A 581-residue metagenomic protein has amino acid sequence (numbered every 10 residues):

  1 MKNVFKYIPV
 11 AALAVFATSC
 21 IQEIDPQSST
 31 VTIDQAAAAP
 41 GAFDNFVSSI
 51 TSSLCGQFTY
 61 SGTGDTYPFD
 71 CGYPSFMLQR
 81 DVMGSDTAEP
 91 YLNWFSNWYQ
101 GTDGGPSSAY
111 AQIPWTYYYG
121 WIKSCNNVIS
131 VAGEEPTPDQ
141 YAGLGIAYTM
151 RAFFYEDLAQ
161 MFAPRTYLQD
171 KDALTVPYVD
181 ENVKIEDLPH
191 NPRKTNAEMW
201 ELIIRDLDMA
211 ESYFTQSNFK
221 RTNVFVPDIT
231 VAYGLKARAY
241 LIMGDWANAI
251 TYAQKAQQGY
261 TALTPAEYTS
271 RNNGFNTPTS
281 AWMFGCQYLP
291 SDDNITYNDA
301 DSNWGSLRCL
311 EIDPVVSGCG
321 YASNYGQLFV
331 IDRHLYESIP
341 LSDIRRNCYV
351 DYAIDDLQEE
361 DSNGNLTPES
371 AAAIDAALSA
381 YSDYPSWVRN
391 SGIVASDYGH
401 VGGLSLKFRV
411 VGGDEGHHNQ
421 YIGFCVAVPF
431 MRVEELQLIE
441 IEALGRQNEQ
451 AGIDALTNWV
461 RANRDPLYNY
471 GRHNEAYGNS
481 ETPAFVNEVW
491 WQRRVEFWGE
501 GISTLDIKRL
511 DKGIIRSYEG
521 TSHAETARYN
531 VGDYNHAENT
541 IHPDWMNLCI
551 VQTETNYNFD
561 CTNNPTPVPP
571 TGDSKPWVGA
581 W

Functional and structural regions predicted by a protein language model:
M1-T18: Sec-dependent bacterial lipoprotein signal peptides
C20-P74, L335-L341, C348-N365, L467-Y468 (+1 more regions): Membrane-proximal, proline-rich intrinsically disordered regions
T30-A37, G64, P68-F76, F162-D172 (+3 more regions): Short, surface-exposed recognition loops and adjoining beta-strand edges that mediate ligand/DNA contacts, enriched
E89-F162, K194-A197, L207-F219, Y421-V428 (+1 more regions): Conserved, well-structured interaction surfaces
W200, W246, E449-Q450: TPR-repeat structural position
I250-P429, V433, D465-E475, T482 (+9 more regions): Hydrophobic-face positions in mid-chain alpha helices that act as interaction patches
